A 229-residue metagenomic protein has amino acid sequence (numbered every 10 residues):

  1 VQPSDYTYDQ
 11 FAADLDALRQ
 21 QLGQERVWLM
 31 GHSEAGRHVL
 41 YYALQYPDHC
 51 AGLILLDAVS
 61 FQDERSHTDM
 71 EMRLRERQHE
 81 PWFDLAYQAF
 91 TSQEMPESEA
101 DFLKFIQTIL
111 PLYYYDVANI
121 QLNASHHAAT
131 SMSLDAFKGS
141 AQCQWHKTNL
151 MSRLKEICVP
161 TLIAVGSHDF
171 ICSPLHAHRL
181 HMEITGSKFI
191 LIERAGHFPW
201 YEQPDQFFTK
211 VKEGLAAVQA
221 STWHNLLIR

Functional and structural regions predicted by a protein language model:
V1-E34, T209: Active-site loop/oxyanion-hole signature of alpha/beta-hydrolase fold enzymes
E25-D69: Conserved hydrolase catalytic core segment
L53-Q93: Flexible "cap/lid" loop of the alpha/beta hydrolase fold
W82-S152, V159: Alpha/beta-hydrolase
I157, I163-V165: Short beta-strand/loop motif that positions the catalytic acidic residue of the alpha/beta-hydrolase fold
V159, S173-M182: Short alpha-helix in the alpha/beta-hydrolase fold that links the catalytic acid
H168-C172: Acidic catalytic loop of the alpha/beta-hydrolase fold
S187-R229: Catalytic active-site module of serine/aspartate enzymes centered on a nucleophile-bearing elbow/loop
